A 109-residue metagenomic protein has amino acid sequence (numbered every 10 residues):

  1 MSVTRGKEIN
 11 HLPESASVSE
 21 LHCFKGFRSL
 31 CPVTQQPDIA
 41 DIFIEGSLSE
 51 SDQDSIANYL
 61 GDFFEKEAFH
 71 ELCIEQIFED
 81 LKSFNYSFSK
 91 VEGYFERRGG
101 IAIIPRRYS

Functional and structural regions predicted by a protein language model:
M1-S109: N-terminal intrinsically disordered, cationic/polar leader segments that include organellar targeting peptides
